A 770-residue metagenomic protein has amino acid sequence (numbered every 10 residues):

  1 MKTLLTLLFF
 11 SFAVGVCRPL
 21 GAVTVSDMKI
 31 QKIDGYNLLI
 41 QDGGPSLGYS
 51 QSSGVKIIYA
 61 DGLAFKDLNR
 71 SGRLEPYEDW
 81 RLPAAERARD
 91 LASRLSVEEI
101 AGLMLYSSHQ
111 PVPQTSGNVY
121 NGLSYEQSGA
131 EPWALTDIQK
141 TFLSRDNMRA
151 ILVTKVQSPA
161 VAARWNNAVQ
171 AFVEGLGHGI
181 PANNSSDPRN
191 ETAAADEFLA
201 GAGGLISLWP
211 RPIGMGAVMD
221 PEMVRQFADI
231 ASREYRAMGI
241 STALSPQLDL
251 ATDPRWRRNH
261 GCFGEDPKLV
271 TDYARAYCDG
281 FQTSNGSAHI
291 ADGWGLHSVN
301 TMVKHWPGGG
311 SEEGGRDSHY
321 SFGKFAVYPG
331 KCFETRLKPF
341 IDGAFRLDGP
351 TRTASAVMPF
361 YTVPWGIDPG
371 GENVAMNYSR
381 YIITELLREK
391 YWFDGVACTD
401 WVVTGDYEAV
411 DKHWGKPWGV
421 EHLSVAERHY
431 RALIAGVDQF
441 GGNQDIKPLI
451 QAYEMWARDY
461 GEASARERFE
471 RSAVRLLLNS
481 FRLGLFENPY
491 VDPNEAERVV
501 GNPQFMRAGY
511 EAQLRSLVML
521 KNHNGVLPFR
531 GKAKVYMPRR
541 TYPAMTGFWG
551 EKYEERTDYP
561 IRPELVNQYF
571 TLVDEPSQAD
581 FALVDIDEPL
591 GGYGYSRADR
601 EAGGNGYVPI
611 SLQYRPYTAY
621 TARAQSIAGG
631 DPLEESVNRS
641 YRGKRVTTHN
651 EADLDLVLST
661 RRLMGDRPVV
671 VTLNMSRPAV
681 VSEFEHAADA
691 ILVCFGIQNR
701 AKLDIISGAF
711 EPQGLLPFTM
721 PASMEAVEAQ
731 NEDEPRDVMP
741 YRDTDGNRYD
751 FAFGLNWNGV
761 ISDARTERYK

Functional and structural regions predicted by a protein language model:
M1-L5: Positively charged n-region of N-terminal signal peptides that target proteins for export
T6-G15: Bacterial N-terminal signal peptides
G15, L20-K770: Glycoside hydrolase catalytic-domain context in secreted enzymes
